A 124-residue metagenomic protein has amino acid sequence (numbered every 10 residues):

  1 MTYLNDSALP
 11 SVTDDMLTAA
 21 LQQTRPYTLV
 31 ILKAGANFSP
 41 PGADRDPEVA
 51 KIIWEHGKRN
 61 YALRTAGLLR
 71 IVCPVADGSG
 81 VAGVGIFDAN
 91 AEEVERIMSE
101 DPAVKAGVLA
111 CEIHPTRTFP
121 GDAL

Functional and structural regions predicted by a protein language model:
M1-L124: Conserved, structured core segments of small domains
